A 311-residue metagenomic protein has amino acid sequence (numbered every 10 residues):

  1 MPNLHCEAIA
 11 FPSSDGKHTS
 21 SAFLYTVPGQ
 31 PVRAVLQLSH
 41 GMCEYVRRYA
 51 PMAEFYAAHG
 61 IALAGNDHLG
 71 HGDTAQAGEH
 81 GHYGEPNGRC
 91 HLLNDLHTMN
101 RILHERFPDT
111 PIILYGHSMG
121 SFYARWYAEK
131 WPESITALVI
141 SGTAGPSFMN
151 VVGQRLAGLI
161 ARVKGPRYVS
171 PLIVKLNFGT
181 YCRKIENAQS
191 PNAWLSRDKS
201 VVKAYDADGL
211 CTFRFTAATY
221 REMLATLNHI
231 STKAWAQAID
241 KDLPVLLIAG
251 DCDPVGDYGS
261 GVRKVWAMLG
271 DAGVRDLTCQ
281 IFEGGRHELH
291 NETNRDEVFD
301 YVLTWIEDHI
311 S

Functional and structural regions predicted by a protein language model:
M1-G29: N-terminal cap/lid segment of alpha/beta-hydrolase-fold proteins
L38-E44, S118, D251-C252: Active-site glycine-rich loops that stabilize anionic/oxyanionic intermediates across multiple enzyme folds
P51-E79: Conserved alpha/beta-hydrolase
G84-H104: Alpha/beta-hydrolase active-site loop
F107-S118: Alpha/beta-hydrolase fold nucleophile elbow
A124-L210: Alpha/beta-hydrolase-fold enzymes
L247-A249: Short beta-strand/loop motif that positions the catalytic acidic residue of the alpha/beta-hydrolase fold
A272-S311: Catalytic active-site module of serine/aspartate enzymes centered on a nucleophile-bearing elbow/loop
